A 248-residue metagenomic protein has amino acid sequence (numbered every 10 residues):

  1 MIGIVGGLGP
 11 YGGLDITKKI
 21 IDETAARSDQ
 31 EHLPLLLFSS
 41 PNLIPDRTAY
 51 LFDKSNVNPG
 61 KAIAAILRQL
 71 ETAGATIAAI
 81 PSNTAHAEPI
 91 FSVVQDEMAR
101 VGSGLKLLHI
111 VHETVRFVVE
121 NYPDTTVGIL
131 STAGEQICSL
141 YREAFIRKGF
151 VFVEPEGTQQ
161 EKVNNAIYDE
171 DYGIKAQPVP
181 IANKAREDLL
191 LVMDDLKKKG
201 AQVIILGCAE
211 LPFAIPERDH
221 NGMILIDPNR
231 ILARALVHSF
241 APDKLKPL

Functional and structural regions predicted by a protein language model:
M1-L248: Non-catalytic structural scaffold of enzyme domains
